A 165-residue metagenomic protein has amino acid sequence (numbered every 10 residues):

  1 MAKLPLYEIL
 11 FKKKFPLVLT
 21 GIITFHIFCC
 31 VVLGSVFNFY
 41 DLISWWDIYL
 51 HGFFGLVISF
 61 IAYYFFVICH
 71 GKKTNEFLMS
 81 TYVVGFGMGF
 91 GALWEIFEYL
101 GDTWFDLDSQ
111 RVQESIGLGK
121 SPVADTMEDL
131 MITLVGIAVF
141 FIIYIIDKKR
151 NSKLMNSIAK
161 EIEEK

Functional and structural regions predicted by a protein language model:
M1-P122, M127, L134-K165: Bulky hydrophobic segments
